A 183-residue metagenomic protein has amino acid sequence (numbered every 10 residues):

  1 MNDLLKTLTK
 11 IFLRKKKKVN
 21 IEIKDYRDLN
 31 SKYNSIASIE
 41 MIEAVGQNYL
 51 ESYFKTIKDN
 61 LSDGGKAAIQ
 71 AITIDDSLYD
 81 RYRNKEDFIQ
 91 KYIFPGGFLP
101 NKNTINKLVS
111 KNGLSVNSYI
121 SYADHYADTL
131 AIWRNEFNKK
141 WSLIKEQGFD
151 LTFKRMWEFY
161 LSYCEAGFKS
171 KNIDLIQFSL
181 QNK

Functional and structural regions predicted by a protein language model:
M1-N2: Conserved SAM/SAH-binding beta-strand->alpha-helix loop
L5-T9: Conserved SAM-binding loop
R14-D28: Conserved SAM-binding strand-loop segment of SAM-dependent methyltransferases
K24-I39: A short acidic, Gly/Pro-enriched loop at the edge of an enzyme's catalytic core that lines a small-molecule cofactor
A44-V45: A short His-aromatic
E51-K66: A short glycine-rich, Lys/Arg-flanked "PGG" loop and its adjoining helix->strand segment in the class I
Q70: Alpha/beta-hydrolase-fold catalytic nucleophile elbow
T73-K183: Substrate-binding/catalytic lobe of Class I Rossmann-like enzymes that use SAM or dcSAM, i.e., the mid-to-C-terminal
